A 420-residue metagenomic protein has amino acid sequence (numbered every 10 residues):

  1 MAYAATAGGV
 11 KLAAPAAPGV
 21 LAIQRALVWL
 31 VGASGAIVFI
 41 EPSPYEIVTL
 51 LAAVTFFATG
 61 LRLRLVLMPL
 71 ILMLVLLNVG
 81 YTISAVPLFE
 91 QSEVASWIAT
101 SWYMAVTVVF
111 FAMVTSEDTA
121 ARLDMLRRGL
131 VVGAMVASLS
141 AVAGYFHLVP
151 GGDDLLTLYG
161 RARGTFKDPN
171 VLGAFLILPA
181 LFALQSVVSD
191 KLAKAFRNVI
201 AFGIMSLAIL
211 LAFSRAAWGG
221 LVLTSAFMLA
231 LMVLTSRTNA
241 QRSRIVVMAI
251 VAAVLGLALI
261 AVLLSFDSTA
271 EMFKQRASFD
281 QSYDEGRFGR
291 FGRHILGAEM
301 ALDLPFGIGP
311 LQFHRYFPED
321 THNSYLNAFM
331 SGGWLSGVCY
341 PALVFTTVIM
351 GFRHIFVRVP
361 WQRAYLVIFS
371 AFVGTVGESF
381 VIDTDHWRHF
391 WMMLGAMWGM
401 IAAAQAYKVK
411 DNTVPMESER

Functional and structural regions predicted by a protein language model:
M1-S96, V114-R128, S186-F196, A253-L255 (+2 more regions): Transmembrane signal-anchor hairpin modules in multi-pass inner-membrane enzymes, especially those that act on
Y3, R25, D124-T157, G164-T235 (+2 more regions): Alpha-helical transmembrane segments of multi-pass inner-membrane proteins
Q24-G32, G203, F352-V381, A396-M397 (+1 more regions): Loop-to-helix entry and N-terminal half of a specific, functionally important transmembrane alpha helix in multi-pass
E41-T59, I98-V109, V171-A180, G219-A226 (+2 more regions): Membrane-embedded alpha-helical segments of multi-pass membrane proteins, especially the transmembrane helices
T49-F56, S225, V367-V376, T384-R420: Transmembrane alpha-helices of multi-pass inner-membrane enzymes
M73-L77, R128-L139, F202-I204, A240-S265: Hydrophobic alpha-helical membrane-interfacial segments at the cytosolic entry of transmembrane helices
H147, M232-D280, I295-L302: A membrane-periplasm/extracellular boundary helix in multi-pass inner-membrane enzymes that assemble envelope glycans
G151-G152, L156, S278-W334, G351-F356: Long extracytoplasmic/lumenal interhelical loops at the membrane interface of multi-pass membrane proteins
